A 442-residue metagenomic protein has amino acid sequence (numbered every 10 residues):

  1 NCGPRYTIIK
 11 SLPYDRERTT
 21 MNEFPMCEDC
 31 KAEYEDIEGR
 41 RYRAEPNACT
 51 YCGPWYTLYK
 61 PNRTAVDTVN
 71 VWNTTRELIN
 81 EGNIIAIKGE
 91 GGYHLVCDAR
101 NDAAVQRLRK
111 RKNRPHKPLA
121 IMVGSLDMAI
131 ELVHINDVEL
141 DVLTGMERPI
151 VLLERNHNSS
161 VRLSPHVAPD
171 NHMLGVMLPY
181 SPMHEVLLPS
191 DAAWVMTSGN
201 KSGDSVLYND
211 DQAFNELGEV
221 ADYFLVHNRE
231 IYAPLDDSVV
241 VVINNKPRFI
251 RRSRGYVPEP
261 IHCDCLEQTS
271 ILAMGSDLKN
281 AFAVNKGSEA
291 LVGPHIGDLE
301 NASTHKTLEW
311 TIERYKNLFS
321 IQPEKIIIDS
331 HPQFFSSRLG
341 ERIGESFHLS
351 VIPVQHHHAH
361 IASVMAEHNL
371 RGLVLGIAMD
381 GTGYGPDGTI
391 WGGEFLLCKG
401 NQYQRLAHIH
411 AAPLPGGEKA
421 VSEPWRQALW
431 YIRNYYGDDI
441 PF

Functional and structural regions predicted by a protein language model:
N1-F442: Short acidic/glycine-rich loops and adjacent helix/strand connectors that line catalytic pockets where negatively
